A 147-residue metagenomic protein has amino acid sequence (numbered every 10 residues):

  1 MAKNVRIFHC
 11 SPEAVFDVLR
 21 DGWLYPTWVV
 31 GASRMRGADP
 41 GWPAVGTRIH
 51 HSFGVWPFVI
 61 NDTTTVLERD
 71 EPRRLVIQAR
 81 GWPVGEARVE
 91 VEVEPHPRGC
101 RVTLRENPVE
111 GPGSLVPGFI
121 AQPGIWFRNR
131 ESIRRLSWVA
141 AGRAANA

Functional and structural regions predicted by a protein language model:
M1-A44, N146-A147: Hydrophobic ligand-binding cavity/cleft-lining segments
N4-R6, T64-T65, V91: Residue-level detector of beta-strand structural context in well-folded domains
E13-F16, R130, R134: Amphipathic alpha-helical segments that line or abut small-molecule/effector binding pockets and mediate allosteric
V18, W28, V59-I60, E86 (+1 more regions): Alpha-helix N-cap/helix-start motif
R36-W82, R88, H96, R101 (+1 more regions): Glycine-rich portal/gate segments that line the openings of hydrophobic small-molecule binding cavities
A79-E131, A147: Beta-strand/loop substructures that line and gate deep hydrophobic ligand-binding cavities in soluble
